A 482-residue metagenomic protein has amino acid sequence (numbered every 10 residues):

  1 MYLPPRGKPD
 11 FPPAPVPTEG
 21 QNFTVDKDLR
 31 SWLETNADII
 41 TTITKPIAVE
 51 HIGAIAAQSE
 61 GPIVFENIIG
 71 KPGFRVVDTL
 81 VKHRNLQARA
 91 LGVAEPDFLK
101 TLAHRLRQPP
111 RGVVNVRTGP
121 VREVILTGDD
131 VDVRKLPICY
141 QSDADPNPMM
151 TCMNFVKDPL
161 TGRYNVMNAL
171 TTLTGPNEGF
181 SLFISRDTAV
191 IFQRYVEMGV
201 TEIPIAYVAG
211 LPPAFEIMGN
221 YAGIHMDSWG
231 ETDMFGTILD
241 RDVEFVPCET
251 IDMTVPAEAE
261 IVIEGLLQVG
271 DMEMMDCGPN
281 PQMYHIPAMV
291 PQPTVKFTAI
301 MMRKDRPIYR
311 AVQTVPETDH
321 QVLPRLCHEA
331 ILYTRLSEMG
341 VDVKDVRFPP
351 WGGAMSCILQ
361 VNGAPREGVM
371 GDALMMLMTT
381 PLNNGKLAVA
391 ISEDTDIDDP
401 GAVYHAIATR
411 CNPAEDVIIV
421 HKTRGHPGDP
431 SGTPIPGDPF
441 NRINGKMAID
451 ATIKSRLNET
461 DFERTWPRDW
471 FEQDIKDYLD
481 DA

Functional and structural regions predicted by a protein language model:
Y2-T294, T298-A482: Extended, highly charged
